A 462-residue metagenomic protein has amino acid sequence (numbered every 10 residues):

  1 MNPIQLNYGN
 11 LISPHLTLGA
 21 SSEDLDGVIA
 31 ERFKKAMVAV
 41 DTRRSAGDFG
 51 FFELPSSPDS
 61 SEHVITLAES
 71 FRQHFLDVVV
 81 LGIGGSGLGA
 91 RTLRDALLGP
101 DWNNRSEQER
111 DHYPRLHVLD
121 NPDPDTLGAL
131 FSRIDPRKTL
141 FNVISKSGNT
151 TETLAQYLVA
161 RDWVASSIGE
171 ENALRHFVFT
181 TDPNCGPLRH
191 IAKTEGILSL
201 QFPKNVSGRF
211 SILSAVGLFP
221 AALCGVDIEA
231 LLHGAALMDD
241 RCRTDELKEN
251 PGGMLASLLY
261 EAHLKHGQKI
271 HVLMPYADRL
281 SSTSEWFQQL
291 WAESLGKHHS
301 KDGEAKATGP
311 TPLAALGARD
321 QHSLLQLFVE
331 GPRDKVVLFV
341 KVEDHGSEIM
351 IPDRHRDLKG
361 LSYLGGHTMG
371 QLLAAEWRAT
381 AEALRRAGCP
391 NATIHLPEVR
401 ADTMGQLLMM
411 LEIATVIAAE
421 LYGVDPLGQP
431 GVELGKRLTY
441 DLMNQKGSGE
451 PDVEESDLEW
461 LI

Functional and structural regions predicted by a protein language model:
M1-I4, H63, E69, Q73 (+3 more regions): Non-transmembrane, aqueous-exposed alpha-helical and coiled segments at domain scale
M1-R72, D353-L364, P451-I462: Extended, charge-enriched "interface" segments that sit outside catalytic cores
R43-F52, E109-P114, A305-K306: Gly-rich Lys/Arg/Thr-decorated short loops/hinges at beta-loop-alpha junctions or inter-strand turns that position
R43-R44, H63-L76, L130-T139, L258-K269 (+1 more regions): Glycine-rich phosphate/diphosphate-binding loops that line cofactor/substrate pockets in enzymes
E69-E246, R437, D441: Glycine-rich phosphate-binding loops that contact phosphosugars or nucleotide phosphates
S166-L338, E343-G346, G431-I462: Active-site phosphate/pyrophosphate-binding segments
A307, L313-V399: Helicase-primase coupling helices
A392-I394, E398-I462: C-terminal helical/tail subdomains of lipid-metabolizing enzymes
